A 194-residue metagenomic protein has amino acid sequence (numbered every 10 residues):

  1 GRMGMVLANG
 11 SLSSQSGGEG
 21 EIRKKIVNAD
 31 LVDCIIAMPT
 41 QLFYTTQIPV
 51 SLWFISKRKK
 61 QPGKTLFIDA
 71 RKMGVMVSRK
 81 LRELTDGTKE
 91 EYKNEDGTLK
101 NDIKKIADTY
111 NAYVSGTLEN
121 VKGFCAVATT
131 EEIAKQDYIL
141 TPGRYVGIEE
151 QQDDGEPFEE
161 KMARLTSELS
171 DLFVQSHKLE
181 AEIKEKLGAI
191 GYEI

Functional and structural regions predicted by a protein language model:
G1-Y192: A conserved structural/catalytic subdomain of Rossmann-like adenosyl-cofactor enzymes
